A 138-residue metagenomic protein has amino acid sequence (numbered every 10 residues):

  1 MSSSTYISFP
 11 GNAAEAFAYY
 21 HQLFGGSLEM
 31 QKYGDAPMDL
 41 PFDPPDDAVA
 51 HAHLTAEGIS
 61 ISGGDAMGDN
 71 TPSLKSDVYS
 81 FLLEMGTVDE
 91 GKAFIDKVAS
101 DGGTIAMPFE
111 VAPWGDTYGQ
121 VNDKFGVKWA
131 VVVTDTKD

Functional and structural regions predicted by a protein language model:
S3, E29-Q31, H53, I61-L74 (+1 more regions): Vicinal oxygen chelate
I7-G58: Core segments of cupin and vicinal oxygen chelate
V49, S76-V78: Short, solvent-exposed loop/turn segments at the edges of secondary structure
